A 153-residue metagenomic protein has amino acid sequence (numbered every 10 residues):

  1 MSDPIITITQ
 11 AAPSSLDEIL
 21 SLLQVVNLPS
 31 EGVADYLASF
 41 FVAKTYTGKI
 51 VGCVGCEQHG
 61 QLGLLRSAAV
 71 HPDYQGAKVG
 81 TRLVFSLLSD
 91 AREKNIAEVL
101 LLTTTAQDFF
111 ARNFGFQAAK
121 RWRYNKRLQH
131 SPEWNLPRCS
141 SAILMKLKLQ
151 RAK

Functional and structural regions predicted by a protein language model:
M1-E31, K44, K49, S141-L144 (+1 more regions): Short amphipathic alpha-helix that is part of the acyltransferase structural core
G32-Y36: Short loop/turn motifs at secondary-structure junctions and domain boundaries
V42, K49-E57, L62-A69: Conserved beta-strand in the GNAT
K49, H71-R82, K94: Conserved glycine-rich acetyl-CoA-binding loop
G76-S89, L101: Conserved acetyl-CoA-binding loop-helix of GNAT-fold acetyltransferases
A91-T105: Conserved GNAT acetyl-CoA-binding A-motif
T104-E133: Conserved active-site alpha-helix within GNAT-family acetyltransferase domains
R123-K153: C-terminal "cap" of GNAT-fold acetyltransferases
